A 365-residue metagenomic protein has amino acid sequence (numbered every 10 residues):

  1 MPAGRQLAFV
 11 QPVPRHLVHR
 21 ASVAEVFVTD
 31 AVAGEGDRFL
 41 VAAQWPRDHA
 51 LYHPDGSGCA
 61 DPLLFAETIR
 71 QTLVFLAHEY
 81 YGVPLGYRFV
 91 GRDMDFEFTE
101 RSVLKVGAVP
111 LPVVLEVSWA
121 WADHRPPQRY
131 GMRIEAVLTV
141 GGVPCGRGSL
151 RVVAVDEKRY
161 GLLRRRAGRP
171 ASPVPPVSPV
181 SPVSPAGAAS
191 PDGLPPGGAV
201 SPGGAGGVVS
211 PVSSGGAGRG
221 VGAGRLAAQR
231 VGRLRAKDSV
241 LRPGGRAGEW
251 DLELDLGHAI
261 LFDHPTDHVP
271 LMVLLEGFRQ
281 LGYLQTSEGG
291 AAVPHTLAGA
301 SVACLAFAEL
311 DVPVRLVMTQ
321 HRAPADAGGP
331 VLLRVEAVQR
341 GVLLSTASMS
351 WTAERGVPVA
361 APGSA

Functional and structural regions predicted by a protein language model:
M1-S57, V153-P265, P362-A365: Non-catalytic linker/capping segments at the edges of enzyme domains
V28-T29, G91-D93, R147, L297-G299 (+1 more regions): Hydrophobic residues on conserved beta-strands that form the core of alpha/beta folds
S57, F65-W121: Ordered, small/hydrophobic-rich secondary-structure cores
A60-G86, V269-A292: Active-site helix/loop of acyl-thioester processing domains in fatty-acid/polyketide metabolism, spanning hotdog-fold
F65, R92-M94, I134, E276-Q280 (+1 more regions): One face of beta-strands
M94-G141, L297-L343: Hydrophobic beta-sheet segments that form the core/acyl-binding groove of ACP/CoA-dependent acyl-chain-processing
H124-A171, G328-A365: Mixed-charge, glycine-accented linear interaction segment located at domain edges/termini
S239-A306, L310-P313, R334-E336: Acidic/His-leaning functional-site neighborhoods
